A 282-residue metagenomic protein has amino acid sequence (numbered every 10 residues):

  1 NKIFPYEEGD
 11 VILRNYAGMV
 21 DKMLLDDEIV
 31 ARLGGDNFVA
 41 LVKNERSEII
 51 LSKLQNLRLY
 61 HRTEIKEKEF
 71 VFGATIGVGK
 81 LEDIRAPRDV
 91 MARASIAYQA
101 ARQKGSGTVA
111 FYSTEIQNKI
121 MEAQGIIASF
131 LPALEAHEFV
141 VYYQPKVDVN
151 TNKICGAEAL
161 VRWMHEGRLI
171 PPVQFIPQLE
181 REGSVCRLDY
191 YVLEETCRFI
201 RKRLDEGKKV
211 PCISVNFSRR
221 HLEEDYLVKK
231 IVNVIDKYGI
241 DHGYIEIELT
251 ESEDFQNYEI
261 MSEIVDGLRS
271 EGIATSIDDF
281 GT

Functional and structural regions predicted by a protein language model:
N1-L25, A31-G35, V39-A40, E48-L51 (+5 more regions): Conserved long alpha-helical elements within nucleotide-processing catalytic cores of c-di-GMP signaling and class III
K2-E7, G18-I29, E64-E67, K104 (+5 more regions): Nucleotide second-messenger and two-component phosphorelay signaling modules
V30, Y60, E64, K68 (+8 more regions): Cyclic nucleotide signaling catalytic output domains
A31-G34, R58-T75, R102, R168 (+2 more regions): Catalytic core regions of nucleotide second-messenger enzymes
L41-I50, K66-E69, G73-V90, E115-K119 (+3 more regions): Catalytic strand-loop-helix junctions within cyclic-nucleotide turnover domains
E122-L179, N216, I277: Active-site core of bacterial EAL-family cyclic-dinucleotide phosphodiesterase domains
Y191-F217, N233-Y244, S270-E271: Helix C-cap/alpha-to-beta connector motif
V232-T282: The catalytic core of metal-dependent phosphodiesterases that act on cyclic dinucleotides
